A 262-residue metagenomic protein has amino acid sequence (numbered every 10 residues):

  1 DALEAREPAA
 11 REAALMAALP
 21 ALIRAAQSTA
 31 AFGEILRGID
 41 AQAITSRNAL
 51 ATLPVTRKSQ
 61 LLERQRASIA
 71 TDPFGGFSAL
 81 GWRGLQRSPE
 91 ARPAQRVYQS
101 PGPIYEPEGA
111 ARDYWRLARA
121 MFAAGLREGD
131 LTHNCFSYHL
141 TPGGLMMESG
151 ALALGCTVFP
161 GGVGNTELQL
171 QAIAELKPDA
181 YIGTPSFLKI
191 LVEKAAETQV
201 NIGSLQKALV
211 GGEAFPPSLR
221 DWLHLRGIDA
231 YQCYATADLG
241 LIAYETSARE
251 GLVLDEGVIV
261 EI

Functional and structural regions predicted by a protein language model:
D1-Q27, P142, L154-I262: Active-site glycine/GP-rich loop and adjacent strand/helix microenvironment that borders small-molecule binding pockets
D1-Q99, P103-A123, R127: Nucleotide 5′-phosphate-binding alpha/beta core
R92, R112-R116, H139-G143, G161-N165: Short secondary-structure boundary/capping elements
Q99-R112, E148-V158, E175-I182: Acidic/glycine-enriched edge-of-secondary-structure segments
P107-G109, L126-L131, F159-G161, Y231: Short secondary-structure capping/junction motifs at helix and strand boundaries
A110-A124, L140, S186-E197: Short, composition-biased local secondary-structure segments
A118, F122-V158: Conserved AMP-binding loop of ANL adenylate-forming enzymes
